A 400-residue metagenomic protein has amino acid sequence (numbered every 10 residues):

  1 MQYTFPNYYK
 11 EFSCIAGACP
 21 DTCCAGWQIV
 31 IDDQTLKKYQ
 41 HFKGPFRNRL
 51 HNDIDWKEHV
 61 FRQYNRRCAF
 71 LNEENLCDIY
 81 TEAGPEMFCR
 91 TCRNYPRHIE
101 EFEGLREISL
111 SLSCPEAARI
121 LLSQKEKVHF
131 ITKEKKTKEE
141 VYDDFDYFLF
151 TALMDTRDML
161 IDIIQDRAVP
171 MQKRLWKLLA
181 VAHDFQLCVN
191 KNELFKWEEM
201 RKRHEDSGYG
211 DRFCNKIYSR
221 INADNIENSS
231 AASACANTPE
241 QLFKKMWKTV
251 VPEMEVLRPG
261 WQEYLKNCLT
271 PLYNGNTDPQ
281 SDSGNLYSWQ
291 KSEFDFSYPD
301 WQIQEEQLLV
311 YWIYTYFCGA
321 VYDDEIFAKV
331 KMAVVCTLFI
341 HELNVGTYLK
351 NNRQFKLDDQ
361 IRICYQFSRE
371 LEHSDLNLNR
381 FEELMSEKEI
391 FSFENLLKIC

Functional and structural regions predicted by a protein language model:
M1-F46: General N-terminal leader/first-domain-start detector
T4-F5, E73, A320-D323: Short linear interaction motifs
E11-A18, K127-T132, A236, W312: Short, compositionally biased low-complexity segments
E11-I29, R62-H98, S111-A118: Local cysteine-cluster metal-coordination motifs and their immediate loop/turn environment, predominantly Fe-S cluster
C14, E82, D146, F150 (+1 more regions): Short, charged/polar micro-motifs that form catalytic or ligand-binding hotspots
W27-E74: Membrane helical hairpin/interfacial module
A83-L187: Internal, well-ordered alpha/beta segment that forms a basic, Gly-enriched binding/recognition surface
M171-C400: Hydrophobic, aromatic-lined core segments that form the binding pocket/scaffold for planar heteroaromatic ligands
